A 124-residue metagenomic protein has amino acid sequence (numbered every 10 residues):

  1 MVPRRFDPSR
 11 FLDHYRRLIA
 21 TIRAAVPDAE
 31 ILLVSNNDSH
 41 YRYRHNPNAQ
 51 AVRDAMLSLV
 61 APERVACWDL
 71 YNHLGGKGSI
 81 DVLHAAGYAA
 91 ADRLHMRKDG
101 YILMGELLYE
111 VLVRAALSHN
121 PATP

Functional and structural regions predicted by a protein language model:
M1-R10: Oxyanion-hole/transition-state-stabilizing segment in secreted/luminal serine hydrolases and related acyltransferases
Y15-A20, R53, L57: Generic structural signal for well-ordered alpha-helices, preferentially at hydrophobic/aromatic core positions
L18-A25, V111-R114: Active-site neighborhood of glycoside hydrolase catalytic domains
V26-E30: A short helix->loop->beta-strand "cap" motif at the edges of active sites that frequently abuts
L33-V34: Structural beta-sheet core signal
N37-P124: Catalytic His-Asp segment of secreted/periplasmic serine-dependent ester chemistry enzymes
